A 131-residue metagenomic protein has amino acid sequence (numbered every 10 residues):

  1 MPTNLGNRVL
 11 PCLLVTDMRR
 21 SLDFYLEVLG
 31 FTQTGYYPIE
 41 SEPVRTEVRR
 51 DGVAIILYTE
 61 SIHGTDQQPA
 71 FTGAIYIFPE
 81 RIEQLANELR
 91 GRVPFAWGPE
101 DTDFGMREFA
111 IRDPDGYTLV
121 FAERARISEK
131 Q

Functional and structural regions predicted by a protein language model:
M1-C12, T32-E80, Q84-R112, E123-Q131: Vicinal oxygen chelate
V15-R19: Short acidic-aromatic low-complexity motifs
S21-L26, L89, D113-G116: Conserved active-site tyrosine of GNAT-family acetyltransferases
L119-F121: Short glycine-/small-residue motifs
